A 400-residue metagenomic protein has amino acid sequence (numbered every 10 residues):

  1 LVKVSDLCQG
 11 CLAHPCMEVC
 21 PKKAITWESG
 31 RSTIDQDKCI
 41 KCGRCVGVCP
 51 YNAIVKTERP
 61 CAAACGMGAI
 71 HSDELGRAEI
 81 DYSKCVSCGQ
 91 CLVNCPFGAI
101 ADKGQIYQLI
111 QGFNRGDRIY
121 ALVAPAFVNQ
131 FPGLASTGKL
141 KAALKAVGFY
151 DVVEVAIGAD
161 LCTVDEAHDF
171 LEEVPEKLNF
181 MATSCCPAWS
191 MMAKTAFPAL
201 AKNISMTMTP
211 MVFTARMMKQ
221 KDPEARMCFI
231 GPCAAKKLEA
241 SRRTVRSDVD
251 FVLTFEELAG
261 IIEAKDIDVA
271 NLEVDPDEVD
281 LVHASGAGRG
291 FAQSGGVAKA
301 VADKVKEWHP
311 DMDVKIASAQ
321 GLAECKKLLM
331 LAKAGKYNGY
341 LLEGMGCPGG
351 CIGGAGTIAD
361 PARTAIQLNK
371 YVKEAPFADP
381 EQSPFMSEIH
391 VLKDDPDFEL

Functional and structural regions predicted by a protein language model:
L1-V48, N52, E58-A62, L342-G344 (+2 more regions): Ferredoxin-type iron-sulfur electron-transfer modules and their immediate structural context
V4-L7, I25-W27, C49-I54, I70-E74 (+3 more regions): Short, intrinsically disordered, charge-biased short linear motifs at domain edges
D6-K22, I40-Y51, A62-M67, S83-F97 (+4 more regions): Local cysteine-cluster metal-coordination motifs and their immediate loop/turn environment, predominantly Fe-S cluster
Q9, K38, I54, K84 (+3 more regions): Charged, low-complexity surface patches
M17-E18, T26-W27, V55-K56, H71-S72 (+3 more regions): Short, non-ligating residues that shape and space the ligands of small metal-coordination modules and catalytic
D35-Q36, K41, Y51, P60-L122 (+2 more regions): Conserved Radical SAM active-site core
D102-L400: Iron-sulfur-associated redox domains of electron-transfer enzymes in respiratory and anaerobic energy metabolism
